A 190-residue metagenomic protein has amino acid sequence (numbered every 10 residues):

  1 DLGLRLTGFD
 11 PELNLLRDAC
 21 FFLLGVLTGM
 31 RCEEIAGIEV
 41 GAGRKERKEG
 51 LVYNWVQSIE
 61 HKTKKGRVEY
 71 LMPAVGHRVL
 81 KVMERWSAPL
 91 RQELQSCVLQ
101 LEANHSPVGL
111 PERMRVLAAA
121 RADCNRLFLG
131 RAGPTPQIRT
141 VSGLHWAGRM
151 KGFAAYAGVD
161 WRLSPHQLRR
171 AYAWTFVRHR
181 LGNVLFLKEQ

Functional and structural regions predicted by a protein language model:
D1-Q190: Extended accessory and catalytic-adjacent subdomains in large enzymes
